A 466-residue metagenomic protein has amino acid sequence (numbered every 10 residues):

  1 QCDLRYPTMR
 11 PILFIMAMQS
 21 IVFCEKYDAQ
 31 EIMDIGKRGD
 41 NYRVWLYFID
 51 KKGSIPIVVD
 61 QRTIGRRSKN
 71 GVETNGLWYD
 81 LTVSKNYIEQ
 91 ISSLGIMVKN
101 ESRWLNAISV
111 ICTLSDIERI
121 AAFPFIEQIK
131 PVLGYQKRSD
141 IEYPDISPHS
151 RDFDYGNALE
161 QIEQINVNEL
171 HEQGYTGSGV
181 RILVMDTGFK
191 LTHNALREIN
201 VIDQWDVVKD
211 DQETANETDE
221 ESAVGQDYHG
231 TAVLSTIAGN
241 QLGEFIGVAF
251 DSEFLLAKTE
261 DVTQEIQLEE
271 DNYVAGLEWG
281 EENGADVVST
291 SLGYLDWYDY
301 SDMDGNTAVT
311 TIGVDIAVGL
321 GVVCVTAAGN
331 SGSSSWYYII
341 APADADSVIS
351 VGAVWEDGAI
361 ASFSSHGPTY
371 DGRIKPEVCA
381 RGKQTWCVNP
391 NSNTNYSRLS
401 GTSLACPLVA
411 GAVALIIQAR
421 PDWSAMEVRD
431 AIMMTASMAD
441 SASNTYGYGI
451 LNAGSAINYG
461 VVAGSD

Functional and structural regions predicted by a protein language model:
I15-C24: Hydrophobic h-region of N-terminal signal peptides that target proteins for export in Gram-negative bacteria
E25, G39, Q128, E169-W205 (+7 more regions): Subtilisin-like serine protease catalytic core
E25-P144: Inhibitory N-terminal propeptides of secreted protease zymogens
L46-K51, E101, C112-T113, V132 (+12 more regions): Active-site-proximal beta-strand/loop segments in catalytic clefts of secreted hydrolases
A122-R181, N194-R197: Protease zymogen maturation seam
L159, N283-S289, T385, Q418-S465: C-terminal subdomain of the subtilisin-like protease fold in secreted/lumenal serine endopeptidases
D186, W205-D210, I340-Q418, D422 (+1 more regions): Extracellular S/T/G-rich loop segment that most often corresponds to the catalytic His/Ser-adjacent loop
V233, Y273, L277, A285-V388 (+1 more regions): Catalytic-core segments of hydrolase enzymes
